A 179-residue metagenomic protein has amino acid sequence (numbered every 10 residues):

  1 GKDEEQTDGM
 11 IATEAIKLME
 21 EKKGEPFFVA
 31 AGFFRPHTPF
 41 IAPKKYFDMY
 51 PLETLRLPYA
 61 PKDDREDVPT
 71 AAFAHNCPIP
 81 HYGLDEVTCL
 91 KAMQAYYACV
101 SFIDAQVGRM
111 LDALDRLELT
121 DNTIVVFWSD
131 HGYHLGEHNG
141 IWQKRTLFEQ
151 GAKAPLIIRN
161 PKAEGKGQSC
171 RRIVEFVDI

Functional and structural regions predicted by a protein language model:
G1-I173: Active-site-proximal cap/lid insertion segments
I179: Catalytic core of tubulin tyrosine ligase-like
